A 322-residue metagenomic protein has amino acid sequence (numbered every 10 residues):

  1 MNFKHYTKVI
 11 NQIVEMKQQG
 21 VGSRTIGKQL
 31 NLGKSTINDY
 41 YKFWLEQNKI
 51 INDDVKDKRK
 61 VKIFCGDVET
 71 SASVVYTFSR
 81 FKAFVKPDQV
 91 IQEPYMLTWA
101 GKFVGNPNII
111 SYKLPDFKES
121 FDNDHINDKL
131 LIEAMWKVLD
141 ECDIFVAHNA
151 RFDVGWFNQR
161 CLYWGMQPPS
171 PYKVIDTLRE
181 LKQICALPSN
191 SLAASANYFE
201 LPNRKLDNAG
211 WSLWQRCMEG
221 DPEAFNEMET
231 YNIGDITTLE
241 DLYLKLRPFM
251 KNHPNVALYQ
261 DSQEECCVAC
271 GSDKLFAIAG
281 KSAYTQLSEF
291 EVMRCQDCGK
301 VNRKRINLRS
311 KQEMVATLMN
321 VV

Functional and structural regions predicted by a protein language model:
N2-T7, S35-K56: Short, solvent-exposed alpha-helical "recognition" segments
F3-V21: Short, amphipathic alpha-helical "recognition" segments used to contact nucleic acids or chromatin
I10, A147, A194-D261: Acidic, Mg2+-coordinating catalytic module of metal-dependent nucleases/exonucleases that use a two-metal-ion mechanism
I26-G27: Short alpha-helical "recognition helix" segments of helix-turn-helix
D53-L139: Conserved RNase H-like, two-metal-ion catalytic cores of nucleic-acid enzymes
N106-A194, Y198: Conserved DEDDh/DEDDy metal-dependent 3′-5′ exonuclease domain
C266-C270, C295-C298: Short cysteine-rich clusters marking metal-coordination/redox-active sites
V292-T317: Short metal-binding segments enriched for Cys and/or His
